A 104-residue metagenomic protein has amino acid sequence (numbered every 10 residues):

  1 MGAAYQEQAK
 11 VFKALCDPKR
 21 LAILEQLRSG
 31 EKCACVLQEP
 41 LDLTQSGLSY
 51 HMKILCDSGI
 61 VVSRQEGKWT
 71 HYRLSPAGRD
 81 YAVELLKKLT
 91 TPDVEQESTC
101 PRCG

Functional and structural regions predicted by a protein language model:
G2-E7, E25, A77-G104: Amphipathic alpha-helical dimerization/coiled-coil segments that flank or bridge DNA-binding/regulatory modules
Q6-S46, E66, T70-D80: N-terminal helix-turn-helix DNA-binding core of bacterial DNA-binding proteins
A14, D57, K88-T91: Regular, well-ordered alpha-helical segments
C16, C33-C35, C56, C100-C103: Generic recognition of cysteine residues
Q38-E39, Y50, C56-D57: Alpha-helical residues within the helix-turn-helix
G47-H51, L89-T90: Short alpha-helical linear motifs
